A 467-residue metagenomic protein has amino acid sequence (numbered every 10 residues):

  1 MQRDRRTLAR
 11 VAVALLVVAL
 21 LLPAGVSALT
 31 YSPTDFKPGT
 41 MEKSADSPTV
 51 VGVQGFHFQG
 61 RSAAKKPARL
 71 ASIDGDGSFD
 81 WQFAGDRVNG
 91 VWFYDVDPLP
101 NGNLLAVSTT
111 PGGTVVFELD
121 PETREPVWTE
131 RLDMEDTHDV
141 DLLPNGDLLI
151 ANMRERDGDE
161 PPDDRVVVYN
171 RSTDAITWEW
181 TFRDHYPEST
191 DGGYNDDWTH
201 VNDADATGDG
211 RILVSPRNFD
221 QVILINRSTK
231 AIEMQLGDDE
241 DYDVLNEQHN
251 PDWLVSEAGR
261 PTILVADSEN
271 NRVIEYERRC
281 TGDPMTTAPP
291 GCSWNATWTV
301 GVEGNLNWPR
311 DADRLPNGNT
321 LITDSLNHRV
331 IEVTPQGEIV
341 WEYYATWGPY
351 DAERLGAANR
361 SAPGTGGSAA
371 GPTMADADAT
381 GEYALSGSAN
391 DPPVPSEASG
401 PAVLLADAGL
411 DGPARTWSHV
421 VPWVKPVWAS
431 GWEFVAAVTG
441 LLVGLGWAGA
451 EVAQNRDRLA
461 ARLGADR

Functional and structural regions predicted by a protein language model:
M1-A358, G366-A369, D407-R467: Hydrophobic alpha-helical segments
G364-G409: Charged, amphipathic alpha-helical linkers/stalks
